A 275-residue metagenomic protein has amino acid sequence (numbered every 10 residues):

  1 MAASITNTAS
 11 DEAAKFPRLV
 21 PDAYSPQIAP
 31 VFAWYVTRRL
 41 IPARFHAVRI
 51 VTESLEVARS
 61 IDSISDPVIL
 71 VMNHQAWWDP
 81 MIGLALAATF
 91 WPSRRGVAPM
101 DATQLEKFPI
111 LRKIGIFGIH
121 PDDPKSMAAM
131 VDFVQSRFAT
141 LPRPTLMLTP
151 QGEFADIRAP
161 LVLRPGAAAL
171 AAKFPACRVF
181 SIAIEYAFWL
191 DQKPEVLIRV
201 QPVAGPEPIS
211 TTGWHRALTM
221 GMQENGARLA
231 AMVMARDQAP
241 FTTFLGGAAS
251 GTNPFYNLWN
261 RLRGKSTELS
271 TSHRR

Functional and structural regions predicted by a protein language model:
M1-L84, R95, F108-I116, E195 (+1 more regions): Membrane-anchoring hydrophobic helices of lipid-metabolizing enzymes
A2-Y24, A128-R275: Non-catalytic C-terminal accessory region of glycerolipid acyltransferases and related lyso-lipid remodeling enzymes
V48-E53, D123-V134: Glycine-rich, highly charged phosphate/nucleotide-binding loops
T89-P92: Short helix-capping segments at alpha-helix termini
G96-A102: Short internal beta-strands
P99, F117, F180-I182: Hydrophobic/aromatic beta-strand patches that form the interior of the parallel beta-sheet core in alpha/beta enzyme
A102-E106, E185: Short, polar loop motifs at secondary-structure junctions
